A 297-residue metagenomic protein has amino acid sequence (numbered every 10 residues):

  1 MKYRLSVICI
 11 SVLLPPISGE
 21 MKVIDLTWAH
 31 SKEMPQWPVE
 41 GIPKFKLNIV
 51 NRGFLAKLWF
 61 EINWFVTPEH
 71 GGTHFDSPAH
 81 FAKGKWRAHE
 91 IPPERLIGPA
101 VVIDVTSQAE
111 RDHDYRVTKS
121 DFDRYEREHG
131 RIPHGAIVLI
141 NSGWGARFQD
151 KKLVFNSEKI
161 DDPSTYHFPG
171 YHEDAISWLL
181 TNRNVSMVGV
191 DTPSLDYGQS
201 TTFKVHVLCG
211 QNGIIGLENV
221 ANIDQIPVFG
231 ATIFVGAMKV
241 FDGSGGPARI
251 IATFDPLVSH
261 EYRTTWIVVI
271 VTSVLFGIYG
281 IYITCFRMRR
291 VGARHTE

Functional and structural regions predicted by a protein language model:
K2-I270, L275-E297: Active-/binding-site microenvironments in catalytic and ligand-binding cores
